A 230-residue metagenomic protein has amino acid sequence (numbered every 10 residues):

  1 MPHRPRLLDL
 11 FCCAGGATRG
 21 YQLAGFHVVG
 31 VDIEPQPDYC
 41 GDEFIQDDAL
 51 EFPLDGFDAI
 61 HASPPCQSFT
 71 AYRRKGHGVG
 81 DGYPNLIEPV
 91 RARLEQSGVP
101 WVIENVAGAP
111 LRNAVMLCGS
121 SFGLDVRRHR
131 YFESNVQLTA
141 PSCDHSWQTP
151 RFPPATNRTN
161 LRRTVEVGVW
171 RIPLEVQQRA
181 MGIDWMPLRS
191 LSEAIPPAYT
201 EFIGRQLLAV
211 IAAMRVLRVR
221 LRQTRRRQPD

Functional and structural regions predicted by a protein language model:
M1-P5: Short helix-loop-beta connector
R6-P53, H61: SAM cofactor-binding core of SAM-dependent methyltransferases, primarily the Rossmann-like beta-alpha-beta module
L10, D32, E43-A59, C66-L221 (+1 more regions): Class I S-adenosyl-L-methionine
